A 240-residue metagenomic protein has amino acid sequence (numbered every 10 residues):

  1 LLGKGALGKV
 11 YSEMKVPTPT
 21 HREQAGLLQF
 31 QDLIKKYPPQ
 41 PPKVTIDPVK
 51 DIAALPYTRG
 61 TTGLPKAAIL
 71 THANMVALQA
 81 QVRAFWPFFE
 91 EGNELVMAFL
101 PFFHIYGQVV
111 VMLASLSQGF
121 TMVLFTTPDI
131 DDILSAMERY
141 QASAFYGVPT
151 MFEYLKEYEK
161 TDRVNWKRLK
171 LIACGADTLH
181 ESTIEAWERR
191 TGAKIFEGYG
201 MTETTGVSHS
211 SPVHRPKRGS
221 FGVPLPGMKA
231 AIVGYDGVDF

Functional and structural regions predicted by a protein language model:
L1-V49: ANL superfamily adenylate-forming
Y37-K50, L55-A98, Q118-F120, R163: Conserved adenylate-forming
I46-D47, G219-L225: Short Gly/Pro-enriched turn/cap motifs at secondary-structure boundaries
I52, T58-T61, V96, F102 (+6 more regions): Conserved S/T- and glycine-rich ATP-binding loop of Class I adenylate-forming
V76-L95, F102-A144, E157-E159: Conserved AMP-binding/adenylation subdomain of ANL enzymes
A142-G147, K156-P216, K229: Gly/Ser/Thr-rich phosphate-binding loop
A231-F240: Conserved beta-loop-beta connector loops within the AMP-binding
